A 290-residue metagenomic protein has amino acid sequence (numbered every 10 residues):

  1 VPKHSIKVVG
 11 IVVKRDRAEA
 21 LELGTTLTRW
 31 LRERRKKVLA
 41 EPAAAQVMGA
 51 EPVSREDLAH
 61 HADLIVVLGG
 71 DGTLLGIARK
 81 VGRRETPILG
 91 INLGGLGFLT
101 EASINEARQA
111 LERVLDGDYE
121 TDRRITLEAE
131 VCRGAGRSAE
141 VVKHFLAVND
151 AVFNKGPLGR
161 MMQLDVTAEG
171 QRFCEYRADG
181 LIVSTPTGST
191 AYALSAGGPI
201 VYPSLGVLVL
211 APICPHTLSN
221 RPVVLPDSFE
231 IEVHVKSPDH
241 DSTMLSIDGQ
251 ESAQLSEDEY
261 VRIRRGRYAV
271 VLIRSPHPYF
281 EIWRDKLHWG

Functional and structural regions predicted by a protein language model:
V1-L64, L68, G76, N105-E120 (+1 more regions): ATP/NTP phosphate-donor binding region
A20, G72-I77, T190-S195: Short glycine/serine/threonine-rich phosphate/pyrophosphate-binding segments that cradle anionic phosphate groups
Q46-P52, V166-T167, I213-H216: Short gly/ser/thr-rich secondary-structure transition/capping motifs
I65, I88, L181-I182: Short, well-ordered beta-strand core segments
G76, V81-G94: Gly/Ser-rich helix-loop-strand patches that form or flank binding pockets for ribonucleotide-derived cofactors
L96-D179: Catalytic core of DAGKc-family lipid kinases
G134, F153, E169-R172, L218-G290: ATP/nucleoside-binding phosphotransfer catalytic cores, i.e., glycine-rich phosphate-binding loops
Q171-S219: Gly/Ser/Thr-rich active-site loops/lids in small-molecule metabolic enzymes that frequently grip phosphoryl groups
